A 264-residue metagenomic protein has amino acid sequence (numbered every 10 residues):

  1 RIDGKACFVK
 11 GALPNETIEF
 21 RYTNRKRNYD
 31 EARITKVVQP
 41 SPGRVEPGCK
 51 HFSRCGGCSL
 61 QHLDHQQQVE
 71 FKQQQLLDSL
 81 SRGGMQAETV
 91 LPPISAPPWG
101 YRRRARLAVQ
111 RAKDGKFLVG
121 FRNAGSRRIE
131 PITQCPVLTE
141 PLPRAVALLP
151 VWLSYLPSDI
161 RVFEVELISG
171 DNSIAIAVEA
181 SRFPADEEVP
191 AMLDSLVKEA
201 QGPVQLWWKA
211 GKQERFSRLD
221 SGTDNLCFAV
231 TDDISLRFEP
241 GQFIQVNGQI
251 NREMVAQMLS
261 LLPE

Functional and structural regions predicted by a protein language model:
R1-E264: Accessory RNA-recognition modules of RNA-modification enzymes
